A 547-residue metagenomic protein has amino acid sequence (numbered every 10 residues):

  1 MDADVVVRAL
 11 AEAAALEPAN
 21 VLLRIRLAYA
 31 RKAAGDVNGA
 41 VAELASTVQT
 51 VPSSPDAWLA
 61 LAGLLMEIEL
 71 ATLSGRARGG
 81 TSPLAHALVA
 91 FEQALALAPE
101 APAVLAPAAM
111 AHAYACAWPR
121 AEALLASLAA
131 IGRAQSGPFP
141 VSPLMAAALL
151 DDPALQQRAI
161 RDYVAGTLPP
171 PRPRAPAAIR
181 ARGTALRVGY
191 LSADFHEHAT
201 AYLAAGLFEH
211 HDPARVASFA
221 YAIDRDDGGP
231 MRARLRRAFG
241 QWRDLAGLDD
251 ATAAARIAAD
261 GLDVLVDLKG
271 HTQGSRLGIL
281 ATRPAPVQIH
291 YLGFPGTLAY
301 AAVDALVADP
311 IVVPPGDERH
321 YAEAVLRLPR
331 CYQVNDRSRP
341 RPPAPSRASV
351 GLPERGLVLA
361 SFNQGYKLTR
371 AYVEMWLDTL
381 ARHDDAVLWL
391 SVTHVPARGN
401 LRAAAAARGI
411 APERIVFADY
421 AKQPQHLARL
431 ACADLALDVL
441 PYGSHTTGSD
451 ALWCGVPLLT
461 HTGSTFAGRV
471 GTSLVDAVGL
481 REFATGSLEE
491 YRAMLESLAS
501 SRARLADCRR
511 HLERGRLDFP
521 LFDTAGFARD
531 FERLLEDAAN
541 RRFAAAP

Functional and structural regions predicted by a protein language model:
M1-P353, A403-G409, K422-L435, T447 (+2 more regions): Alpha-helical solenoid repeat scaffolds of the TPR/TPR-like class and their adjacent stem/linker regions that mediate
L191, F362-N363, S391, A418: Short hydrophobic "strand-cap" motifs at the C-terminus of beta-strands
L207-A214, R370-D384: Short hydrophobic signal-anchor/transmembrane segments that target glycosyltransferases and glycosylation machinery
A222-D227, V387-N400: Glycosyltransferase donor-sugar binding loop
K269, D438-S444, T462: Short Ser/Thr-rich beta->loop micro-motif in glycosyltransferases that lines and helps position the nucleotide-sugar
A451-W453, D476: Short alpha-helix at the nucleotide-sugar/activated-sugar donor binding site of glycosyltransferases and closely
P457-F466: Short hydrophobic beta-strand element within catalytic cores of glycosyltransferases and related nucleotide-activated
G468-G479: Short acidic/histidine- and often glycine-rich active-site loop of Leloir-type glycosyltransferases that engages
